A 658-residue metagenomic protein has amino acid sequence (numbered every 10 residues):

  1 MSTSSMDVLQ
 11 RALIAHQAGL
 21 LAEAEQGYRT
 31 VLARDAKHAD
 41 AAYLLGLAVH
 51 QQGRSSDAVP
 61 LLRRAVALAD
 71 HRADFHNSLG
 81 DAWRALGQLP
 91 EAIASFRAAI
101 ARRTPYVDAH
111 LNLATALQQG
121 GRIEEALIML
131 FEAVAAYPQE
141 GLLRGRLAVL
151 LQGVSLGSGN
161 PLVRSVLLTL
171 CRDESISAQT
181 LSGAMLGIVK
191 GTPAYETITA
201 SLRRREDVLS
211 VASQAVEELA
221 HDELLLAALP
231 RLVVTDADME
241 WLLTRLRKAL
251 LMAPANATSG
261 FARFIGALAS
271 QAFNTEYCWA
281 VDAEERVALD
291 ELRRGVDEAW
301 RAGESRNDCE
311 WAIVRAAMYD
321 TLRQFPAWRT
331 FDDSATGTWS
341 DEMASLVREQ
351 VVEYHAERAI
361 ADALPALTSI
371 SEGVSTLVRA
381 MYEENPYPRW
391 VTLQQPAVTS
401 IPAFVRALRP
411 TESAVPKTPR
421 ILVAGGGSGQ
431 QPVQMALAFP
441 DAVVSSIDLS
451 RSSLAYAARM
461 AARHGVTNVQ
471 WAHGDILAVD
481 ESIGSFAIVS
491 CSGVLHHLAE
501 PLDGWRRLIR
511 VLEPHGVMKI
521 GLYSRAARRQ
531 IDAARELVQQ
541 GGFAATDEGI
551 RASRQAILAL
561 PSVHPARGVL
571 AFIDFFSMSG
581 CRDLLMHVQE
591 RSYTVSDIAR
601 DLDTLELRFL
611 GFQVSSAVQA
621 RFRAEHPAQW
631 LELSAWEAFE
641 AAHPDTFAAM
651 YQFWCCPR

Functional and structural regions predicted by a protein language model:
T115, Q119-G121, L127-A135, Q139-L377 (+3 more regions): N-terminal accessory segments
L168, R172-D173, D222, S553-R658: Rossmann-like AdoMet/SAM-dependent catalytic core
V517-R567: Conserved class I S-adenosyl-L-methionine
